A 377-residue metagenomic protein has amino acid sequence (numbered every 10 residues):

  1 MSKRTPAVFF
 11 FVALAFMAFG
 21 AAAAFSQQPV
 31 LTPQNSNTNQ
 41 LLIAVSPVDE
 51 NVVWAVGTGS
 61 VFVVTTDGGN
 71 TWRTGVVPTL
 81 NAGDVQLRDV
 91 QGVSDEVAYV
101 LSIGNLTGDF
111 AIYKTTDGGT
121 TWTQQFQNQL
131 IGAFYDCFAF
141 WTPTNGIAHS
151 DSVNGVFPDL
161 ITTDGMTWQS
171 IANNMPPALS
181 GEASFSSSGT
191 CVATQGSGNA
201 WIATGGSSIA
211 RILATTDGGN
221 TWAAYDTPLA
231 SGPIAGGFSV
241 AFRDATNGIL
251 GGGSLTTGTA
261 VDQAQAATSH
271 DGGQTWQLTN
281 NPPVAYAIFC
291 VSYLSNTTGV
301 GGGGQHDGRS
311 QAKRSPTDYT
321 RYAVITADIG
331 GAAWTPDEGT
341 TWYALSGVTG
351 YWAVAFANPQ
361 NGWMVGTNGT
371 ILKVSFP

Functional and structural regions predicted by a protein language model:
M1-S2, A15, Q311: Generic N-terminal leader/processing signal
S2-F10: Bacterial N-terminal signal peptides that target proteins for export
F10-G20: Bacterial N-terminal signal peptides
F25-P377: Residue-level hotspots at or immediately adjacent to binding/recognition sites across diverse folds
